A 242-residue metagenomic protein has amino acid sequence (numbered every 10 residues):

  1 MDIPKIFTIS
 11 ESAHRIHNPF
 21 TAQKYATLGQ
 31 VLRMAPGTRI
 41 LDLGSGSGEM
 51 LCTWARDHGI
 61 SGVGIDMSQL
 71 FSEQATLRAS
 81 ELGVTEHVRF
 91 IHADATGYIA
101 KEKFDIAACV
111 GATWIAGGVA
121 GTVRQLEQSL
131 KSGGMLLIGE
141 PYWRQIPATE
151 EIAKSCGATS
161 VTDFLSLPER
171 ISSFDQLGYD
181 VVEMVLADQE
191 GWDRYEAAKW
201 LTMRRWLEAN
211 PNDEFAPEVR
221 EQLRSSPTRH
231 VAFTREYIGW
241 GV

Functional and structural regions predicted by a protein language model:
N18-P36: Conserved alpha-helix/loop element of class I SAM-dependent methyltransferases that forms part of the SAM/SAH-binding
E49-T96: Class I SAM-dependent methyltransferase SAM/SAH-binding core
I99-A107: A short acidic, Gly/Pro-enriched loop at the edge of an enzyme's catalytic core that lines a small-molecule cofactor
I106-V119: A short SAM/SAH-binding and catalytic strip from SAM-dependent methyltransferases
A120-M135: A short glycine-rich, Lys/Arg-flanked "PGG" loop and its adjoining helix->strand segment in the class I
P141-V161: Short, glycine-/aromatic-enriched active-site segment of Class I SAM-dependent methyltransferases
D163-G178: Short alpha-helix
E183-V242: Conserved Class I S-adenosyl-L-methionine
